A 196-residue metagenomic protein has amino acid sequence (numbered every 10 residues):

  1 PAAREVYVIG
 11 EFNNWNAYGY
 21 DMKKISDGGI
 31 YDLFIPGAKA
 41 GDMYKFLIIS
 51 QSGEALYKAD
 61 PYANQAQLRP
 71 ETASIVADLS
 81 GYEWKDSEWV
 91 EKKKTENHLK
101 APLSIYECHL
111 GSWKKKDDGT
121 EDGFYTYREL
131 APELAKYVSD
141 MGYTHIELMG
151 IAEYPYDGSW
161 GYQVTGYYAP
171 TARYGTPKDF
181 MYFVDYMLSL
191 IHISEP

Functional and structural regions predicted by a protein language model:
P1, I25-E107, S112-T120, F124-Y125 (+1 more regions): The feature marks proteins involved in alpha-glucan
R4-F12, N16-Y18: Beta-strand-rich binding/interaction modules
N14-I30: Solvent-exposed beta-strand/loop surfaces of large extracellular or lumenal domains
F46, C108, L148, Y167 (+1 more regions): Conserved, mostly hydrophobic/aromatic
N97-P102, S139-D140, S189: Extracellular/periplasmic catalytic domains that process cell-envelope and extracellular macromolecules
S104-C108, I146, S194: Hydrophobic faces of well-ordered beta-strands that scaffold small-molecule active sites in alpha/beta enzyme cores
K115, D122-Y125, K136-Y182: Aromatic-lined carbohydrate-binding/catalytic grooves of carbohydrate-active enzymes
S189-P196: Residue-level detector of conserved catalytic or cofactor/ligand-binding positions in enzyme active sites
